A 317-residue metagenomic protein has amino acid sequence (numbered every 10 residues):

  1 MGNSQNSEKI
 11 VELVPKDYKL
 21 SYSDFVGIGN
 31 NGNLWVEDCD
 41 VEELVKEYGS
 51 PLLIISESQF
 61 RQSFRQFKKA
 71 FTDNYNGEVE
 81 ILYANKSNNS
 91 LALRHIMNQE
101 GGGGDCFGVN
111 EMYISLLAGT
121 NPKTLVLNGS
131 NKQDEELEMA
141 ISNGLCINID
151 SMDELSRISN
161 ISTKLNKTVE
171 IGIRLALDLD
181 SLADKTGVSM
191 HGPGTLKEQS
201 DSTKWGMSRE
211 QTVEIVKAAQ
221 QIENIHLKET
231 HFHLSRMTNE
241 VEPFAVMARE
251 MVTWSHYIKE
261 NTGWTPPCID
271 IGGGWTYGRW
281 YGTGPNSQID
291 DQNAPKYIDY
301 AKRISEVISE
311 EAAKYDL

Functional and structural regions predicted by a protein language model:
M1-E170, M190-H191, K217, Q221-I222 (+3 more regions): A charged N-terminal "starter" segment
I10-E12, R236-L317: C-terminal active-site-proximal or functional interface alpha/beta core segments in diverse enzymes
D40, Y48, Y113, G206-R209 (+3 more regions): Domain-wide signal for the mature, well-folded portions of proteins, strongly enriched in nucleus-encoded organellar
S58-Q66, E214, E250-T253, R303: A non-catalytic, amphipathic alpha-helix used as a structural packing/dimerization or gating element in enzyme scaffolds
A84-S90, V109-N110, S130-K132, D150-E154 (+5 more regions): Active-site beta-loop-alpha junctions enriched in small/polar residues
I141-N143, D178-K204, E229-F244, D270-K296: Active-site-proximal beta-alpha loop/turn segments in soluble metabolic enzymes
M152-S156, V213-E214, K302-E306: Active-site glycine-rich loop that binds ribose-phosphate moieties when present
T168, D201-A219, A245-T253: Metal-dependent enolase-superfamily TIM-barrel catalytic cores that perform enediolate-based chemistry
